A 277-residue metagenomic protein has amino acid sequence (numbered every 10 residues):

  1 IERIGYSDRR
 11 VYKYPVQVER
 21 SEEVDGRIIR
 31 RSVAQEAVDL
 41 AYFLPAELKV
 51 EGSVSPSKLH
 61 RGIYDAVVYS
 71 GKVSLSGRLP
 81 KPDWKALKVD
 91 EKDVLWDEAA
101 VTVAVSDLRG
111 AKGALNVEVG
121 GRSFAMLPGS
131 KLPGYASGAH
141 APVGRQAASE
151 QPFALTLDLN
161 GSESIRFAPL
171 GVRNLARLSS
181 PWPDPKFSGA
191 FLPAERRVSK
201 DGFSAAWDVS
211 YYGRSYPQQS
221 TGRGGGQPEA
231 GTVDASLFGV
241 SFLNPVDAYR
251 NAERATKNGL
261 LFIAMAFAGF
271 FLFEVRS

Functional and structural regions predicted by a protein language model:
E2-S21: Short extracytoplasmic
R3-Y6, K186, R276: Short amphipathic alpha-helical segments with coiled-coil-like heptad repeat character
E23-S236: Soluble non-transmembrane domains of integral membrane proteins
F238-A248: Juxtamembrane membrane-water interface segments that cap and precede transmembrane helices
D247-S277: Core alpha-helical transmembrane segments of integral membrane proteins
